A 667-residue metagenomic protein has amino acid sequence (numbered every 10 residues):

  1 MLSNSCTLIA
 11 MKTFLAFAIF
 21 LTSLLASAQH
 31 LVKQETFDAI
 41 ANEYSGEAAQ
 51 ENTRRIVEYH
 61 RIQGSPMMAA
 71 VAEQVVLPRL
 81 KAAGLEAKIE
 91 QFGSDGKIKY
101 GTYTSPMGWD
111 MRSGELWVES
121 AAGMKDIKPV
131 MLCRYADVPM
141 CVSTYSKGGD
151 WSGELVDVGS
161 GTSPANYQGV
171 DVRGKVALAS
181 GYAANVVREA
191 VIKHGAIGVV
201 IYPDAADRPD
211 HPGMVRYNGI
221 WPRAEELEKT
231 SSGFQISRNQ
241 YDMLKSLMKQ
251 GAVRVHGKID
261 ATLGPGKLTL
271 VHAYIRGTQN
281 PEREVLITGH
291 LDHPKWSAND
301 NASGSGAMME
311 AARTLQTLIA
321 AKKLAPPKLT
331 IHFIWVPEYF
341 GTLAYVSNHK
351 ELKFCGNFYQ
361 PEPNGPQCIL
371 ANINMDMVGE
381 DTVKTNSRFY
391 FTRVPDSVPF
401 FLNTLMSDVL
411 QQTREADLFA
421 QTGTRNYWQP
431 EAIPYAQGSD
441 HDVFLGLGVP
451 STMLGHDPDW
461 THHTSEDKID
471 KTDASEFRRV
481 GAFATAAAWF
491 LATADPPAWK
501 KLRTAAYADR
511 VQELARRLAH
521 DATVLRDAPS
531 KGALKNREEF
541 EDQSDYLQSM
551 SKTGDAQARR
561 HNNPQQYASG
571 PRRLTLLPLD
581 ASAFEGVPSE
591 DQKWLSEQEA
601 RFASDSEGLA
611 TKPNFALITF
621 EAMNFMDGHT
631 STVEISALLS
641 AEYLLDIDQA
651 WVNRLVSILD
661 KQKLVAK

Functional and structural regions predicted by a protein language model:
H30-V32, G46, R54-R173: Noncatalytic luminal/extracellular "stalk/propeptide" segments of secretory-pathway proteins
L31-M67, M377, T630, E634-E642: N-terminal capping segment at the start of a domain
T36-Y44, V57-M68, Y103-S105, V142-S146 (+11 more regions): Second-shell loop/turn segments in exported
Y44, C133, G233-F234, Y241-D242 (+7 more regions): Metal-dependent peptidase/peptidase-like ectodomains
G64-M67, V71-Q74, V130-S232, W296 (+5 more regions): Extracellular/luminal Protease-associated
R134-A165, I220-N299, E310-R313, T317-P326: Soluble metallo-hydrolase cores and metallopeptidase-like ectodomains found primarily in the secretory/periplasmic
T314-Y345, M375: Short helix-loop-beta-strand segments that form the rim/entrance of peptidase-like active sites
L329, W460-Q512, D627-T630, Q649-K667: His/Asp/Glu-rich mid-to-C-terminal helical/loop segments that flank catalytic regions of hydrolases
